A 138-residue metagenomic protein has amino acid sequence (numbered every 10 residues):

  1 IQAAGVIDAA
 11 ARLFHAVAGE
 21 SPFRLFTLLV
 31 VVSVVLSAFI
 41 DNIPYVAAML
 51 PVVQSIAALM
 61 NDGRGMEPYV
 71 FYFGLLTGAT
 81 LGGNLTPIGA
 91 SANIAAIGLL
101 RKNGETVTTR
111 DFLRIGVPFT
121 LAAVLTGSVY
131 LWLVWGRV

Functional and structural regions predicted by a protein language model:
Q2-E105: Membrane-interfacial helix-loop connectors
A10, L36-F39, L113-T120, G136-V138: Noncatalytic linker/hinge segments flanking ATPase motor cores
R12, L25, D111, G127-S128: Residue-level detector of alpha-helical recognition elements and their boundaries
V30, V34, G116, T120-V124 (+1 more regions): Alpha-helical transmembrane spans of integral membrane proteins, capturing the lipid-embedded, hydrophobic core of TM
G98-A122: Interfacial loop-to-transmembrane junctions
S128-V138: Juxtamembrane boundary at the C-terminal end of a transmembrane helix
